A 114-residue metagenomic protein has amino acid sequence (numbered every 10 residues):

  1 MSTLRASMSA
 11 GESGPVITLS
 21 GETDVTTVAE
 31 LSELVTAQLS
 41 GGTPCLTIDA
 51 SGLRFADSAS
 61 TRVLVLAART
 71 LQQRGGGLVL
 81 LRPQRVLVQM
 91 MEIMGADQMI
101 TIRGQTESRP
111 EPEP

Functional and structural regions predicted by a protein language model:
M1-A56, L66-P114: STAS-like cytosolic regulatory interaction modules
